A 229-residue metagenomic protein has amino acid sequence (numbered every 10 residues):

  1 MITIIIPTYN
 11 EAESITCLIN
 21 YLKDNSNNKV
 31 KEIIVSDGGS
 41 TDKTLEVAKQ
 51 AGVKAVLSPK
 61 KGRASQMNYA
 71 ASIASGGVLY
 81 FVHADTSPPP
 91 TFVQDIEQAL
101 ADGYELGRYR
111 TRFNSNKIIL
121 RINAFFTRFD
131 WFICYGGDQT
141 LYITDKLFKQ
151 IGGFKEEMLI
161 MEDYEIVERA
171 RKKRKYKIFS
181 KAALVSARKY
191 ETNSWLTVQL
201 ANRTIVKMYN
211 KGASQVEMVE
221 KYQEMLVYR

Functional and structural regions predicted by a protein language model:
M1-T3, E32, E165: Cell-envelope/extracellular polymer assembly enzymes that use nucleotide-activated donors
I6, I19, V30-G39, V56: Short beta-strand/loop segment that forms part of the nucleotide-sugar
N10-S26: Short, well-formed alpha-helical segments that are part of the catalytic scaffolds of diverse glycosyltransferases
D37-L45, T86: A conserved acidic beta->alpha catalytic loop
S58-A74: Glycine-rich, basic loop-to-helix element that forms the pyrophosphate-binding segment of sugar-nucleotide handling
L79: Short aromatic/hydrophobic "clamp" motif used to bind/position activated sugar donors
P90-I118: Conserved donor NDP-sugar-binding/catalytic core segment of glycosyltransferases
R171-R229: Hydrophobic helical membrane-anchoring modules
